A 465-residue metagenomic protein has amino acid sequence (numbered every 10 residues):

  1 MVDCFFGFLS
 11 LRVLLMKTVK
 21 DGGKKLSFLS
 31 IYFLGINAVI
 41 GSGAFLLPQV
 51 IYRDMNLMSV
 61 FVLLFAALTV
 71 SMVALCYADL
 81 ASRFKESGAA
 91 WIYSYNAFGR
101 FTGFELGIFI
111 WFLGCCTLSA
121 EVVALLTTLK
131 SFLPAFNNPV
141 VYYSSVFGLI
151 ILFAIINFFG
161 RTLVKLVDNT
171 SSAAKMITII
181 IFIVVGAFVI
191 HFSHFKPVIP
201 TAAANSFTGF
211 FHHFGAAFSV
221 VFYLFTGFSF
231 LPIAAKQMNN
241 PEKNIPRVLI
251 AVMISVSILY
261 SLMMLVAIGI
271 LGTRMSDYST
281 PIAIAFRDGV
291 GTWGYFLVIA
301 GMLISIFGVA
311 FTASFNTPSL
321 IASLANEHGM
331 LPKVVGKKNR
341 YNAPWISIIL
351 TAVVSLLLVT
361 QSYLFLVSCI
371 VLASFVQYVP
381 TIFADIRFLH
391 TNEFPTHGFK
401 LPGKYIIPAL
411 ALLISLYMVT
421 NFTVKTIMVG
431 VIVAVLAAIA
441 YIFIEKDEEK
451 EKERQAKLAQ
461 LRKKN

Functional and structural regions predicted by a protein language model:
L9-Q49, R53-M58, L64, V70-L75 (+5 more regions): Membrane-interface "cap" regions at the ends of multi-pass membrane proteins
M16-V19, Y95, V122-S145, T178 (+4 more regions): Helix-loop-helix connectors at the membrane interface of multi-pass transporters/channels
T18-G22, V60, F136-V141, N169-I299: Helix-loop-helix junctions that connect adjacent transmembrane segments in multi-pass membrane transporters
K24-G35, G99-F112, S145-L149, F207-V221 (+3 more regions): Select transmembrane alpha-helical segments in multipass membrane proteins
V50-D54, V62, M72-I150, A154-F158 (+3 more regions): Hydrophobic transmembrane alpha-helices that form the core helical bundles of multi-pass secondary transporters
A90-Y93, G99, K130-A135, A204 (+2 more regions): TM-loop-TM module centered on a large, flexible mid-protein loop between adjacent transmembrane helices in multi-pass
L129, V140-F195, T226, L249-M253 (+3 more regions): Membrane-interface loop-to-helix entry segments
A373-S374, I386-R387, L401-N465: A generic transmembrane alpha-helix motif of multi-pass inner-membrane proteins
